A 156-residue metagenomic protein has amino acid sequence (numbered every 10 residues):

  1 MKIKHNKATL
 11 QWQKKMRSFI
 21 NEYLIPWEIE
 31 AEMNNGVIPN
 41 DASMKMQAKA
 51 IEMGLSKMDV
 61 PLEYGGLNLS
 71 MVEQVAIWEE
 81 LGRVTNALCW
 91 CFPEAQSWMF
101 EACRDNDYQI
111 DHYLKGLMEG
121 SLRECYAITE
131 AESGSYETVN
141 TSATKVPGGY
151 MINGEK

Functional and structural regions predicted by a protein language model:
M1-C91, H112-G116: Amphipathic, small/basic residue-rich leader segments at the start of a protein or domain
G36-N40, S70, S97-E101, E130-E137 (+1 more regions): Solvent-exposed, non-transmembrane amphipathic alpha-helical segments
A50-E52, Q96-S97, T144-K145: Short hydrophobic "helix-edge" motifs at membrane interfaces and signal-peptide entry regions
E63, E94, E130: Residue-level "edge-of-site" marker
L67, D107-K156: Glycine-rich, Trp-frequent "lid" loop and neighboring beta-strands that shape and gate the flavin cofactor pocket
E73-I77, E94, V139-A143: General N-terminal targeting signals
A76, L81, T85, E101-D105 (+3 more regions): Generic hydrophobic/packing signal
C89-Y108, E137: N-terminal glycine-rich flavin-associated loop
